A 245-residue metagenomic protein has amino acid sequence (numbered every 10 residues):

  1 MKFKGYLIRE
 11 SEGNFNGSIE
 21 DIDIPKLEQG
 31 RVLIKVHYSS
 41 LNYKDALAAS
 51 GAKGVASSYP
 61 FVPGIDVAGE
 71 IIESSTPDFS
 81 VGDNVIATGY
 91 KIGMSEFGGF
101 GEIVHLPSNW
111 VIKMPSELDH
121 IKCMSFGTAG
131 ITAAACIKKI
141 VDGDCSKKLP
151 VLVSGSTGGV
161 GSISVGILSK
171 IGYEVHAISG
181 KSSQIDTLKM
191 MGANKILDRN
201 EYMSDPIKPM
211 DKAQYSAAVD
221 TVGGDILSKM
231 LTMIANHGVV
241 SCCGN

Functional and structural regions predicted by a protein language model:
D23-L41, A52-I92, G98: Glycine-rich beta-strand-centered segment in the early N-terminal region that forms part of a ligand/cofactor-binding
S74, M94, A177-T187, G224-I226: Short glycine/proline-centered loop/turn elements that form peptide/ligand docking sites
D78-F79, C145, I234: Short, well-ordered loop/turn sites that connect or cap secondary structure elements
N84, P150, G238-V239: Short glycine-centered segments of the SAM/dcSAM-binding site in methyltransferase folds
I86, S216-V219, S241: N-terminal Rossmann-like NAD(P) cofactor-binding module of classical short-chain dehydrogenase/reductase
M124-E201: Mid-domain Rossmann-like dinucleotide-binding core that forms the NAD(H)/NADP(H) cofactor-binding site
Y202-A213: Short amphipathic alpha-helix with an adjacent loop that forms part of the alpha/beta core around
V222-N245: Glycine-rich phosphate-binding loop and adjacent beta-alpha segment of Rossmann(oid) nucleotide-cofactor-binding
